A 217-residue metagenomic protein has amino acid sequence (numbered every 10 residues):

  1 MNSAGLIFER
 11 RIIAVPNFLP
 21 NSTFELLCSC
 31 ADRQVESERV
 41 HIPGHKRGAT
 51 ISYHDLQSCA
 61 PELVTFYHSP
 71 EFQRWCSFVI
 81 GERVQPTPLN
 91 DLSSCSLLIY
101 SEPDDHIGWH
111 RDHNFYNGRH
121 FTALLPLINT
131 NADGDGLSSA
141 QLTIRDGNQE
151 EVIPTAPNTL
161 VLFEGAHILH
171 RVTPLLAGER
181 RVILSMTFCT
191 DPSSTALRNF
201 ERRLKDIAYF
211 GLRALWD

Functional and structural regions predicted by a protein language model:
N2-I80: Non-heme Fe(II)/2-oxoglutarate
A14, Q141, R171: Conserved beta-strand positions that form and line the central face of beta-propeller blades
P16, T173, S185: Residue-level detector of conserved, well-ordered beta-strand and adjacent loop positions that form binding/recognition
R47-H54, L97-L98, K205-Y209: Amphipathic alpha-helical surface "interface" segments used for docking/oligomerization or membrane association within
C59-F72, T87, L124-D135, N199-Y209: Short N-terminal helix-initiation segments at or just after the protein's N-terminus
S77-I168, E179-I183, T190-R198: Catalytic core of non-heme Fe(II) oxygenases with the double-stranded beta-helix
L169-L175: Short, Lys/Arg- and Gly-enriched loop/turn segments at beta-strand edges
L176-D217: Non-heme Fe(II)/2-oxoglutarate
